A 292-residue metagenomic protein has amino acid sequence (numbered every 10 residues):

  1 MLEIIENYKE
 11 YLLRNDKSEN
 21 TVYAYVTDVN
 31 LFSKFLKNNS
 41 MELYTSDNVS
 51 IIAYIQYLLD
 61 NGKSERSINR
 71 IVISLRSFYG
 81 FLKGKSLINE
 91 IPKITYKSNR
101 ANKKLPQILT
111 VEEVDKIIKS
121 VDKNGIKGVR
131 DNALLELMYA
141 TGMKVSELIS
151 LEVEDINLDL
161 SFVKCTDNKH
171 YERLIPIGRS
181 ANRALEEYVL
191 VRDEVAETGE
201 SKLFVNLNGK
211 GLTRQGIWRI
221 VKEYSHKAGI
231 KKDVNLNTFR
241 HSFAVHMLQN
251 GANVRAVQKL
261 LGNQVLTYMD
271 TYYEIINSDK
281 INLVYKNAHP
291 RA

Functional and structural regions predicted by a protein language model:
M1-A292: Conserved catalytic core of the tyrosine transesterase superfamily
